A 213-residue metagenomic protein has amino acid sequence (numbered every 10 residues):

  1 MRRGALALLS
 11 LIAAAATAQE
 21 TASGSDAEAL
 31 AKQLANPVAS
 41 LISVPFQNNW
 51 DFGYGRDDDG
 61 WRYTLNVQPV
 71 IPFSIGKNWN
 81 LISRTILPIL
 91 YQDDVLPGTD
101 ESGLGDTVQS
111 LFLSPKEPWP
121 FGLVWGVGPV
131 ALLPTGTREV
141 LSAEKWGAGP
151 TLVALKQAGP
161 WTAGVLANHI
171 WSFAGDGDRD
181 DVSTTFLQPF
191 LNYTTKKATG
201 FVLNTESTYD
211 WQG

Functional and structural regions predicted by a protein language model:
M1-D26: Cleavable N-terminal export/targeting peptides
Q19-G213: Transmembrane beta-barrel domains of Gram-negative outer membranes and organellar outer membranes
